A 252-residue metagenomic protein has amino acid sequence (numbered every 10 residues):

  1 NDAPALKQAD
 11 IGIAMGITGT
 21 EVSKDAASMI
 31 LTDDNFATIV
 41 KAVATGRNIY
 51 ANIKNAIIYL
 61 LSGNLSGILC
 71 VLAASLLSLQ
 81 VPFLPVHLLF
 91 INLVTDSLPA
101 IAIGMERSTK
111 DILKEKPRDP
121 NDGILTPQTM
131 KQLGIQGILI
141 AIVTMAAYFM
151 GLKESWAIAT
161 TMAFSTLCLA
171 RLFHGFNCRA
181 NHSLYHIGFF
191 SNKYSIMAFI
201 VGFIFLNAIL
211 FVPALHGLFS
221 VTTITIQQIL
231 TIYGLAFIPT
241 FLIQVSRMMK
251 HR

Functional and structural regions predicted by a protein language model:
N1-A9: Acidic, divalent-metal-coordinating active-site segment for phosphoryl/phosphodiester hydrolysis, typified by short
G16-H182: Membrane-embedded transport module
V143-A146, G202-G217: Hydrophobic alpha-helical transmembrane segments in multi-pass integral membrane proteins
L152-E154, L184, A214-T223: Membrane-interface helix termini and inter-helical loops of multi-pass transporters
A163-H182, A198-I209, P239-I243: Hydrophobic alpha-helical segments of multi-pass membrane transport proteins
I187-I196: Cytoplasmic-side transmembrane-helix entry/capping segments in multi-pass membrane proteins
I224-P239: Small-residue-rich transmembrane alpha-helices that serve as helix-helix interface/gating elements in multipass
V245-R252: Membrane-interface capping segments at transmembrane-helix boundaries
